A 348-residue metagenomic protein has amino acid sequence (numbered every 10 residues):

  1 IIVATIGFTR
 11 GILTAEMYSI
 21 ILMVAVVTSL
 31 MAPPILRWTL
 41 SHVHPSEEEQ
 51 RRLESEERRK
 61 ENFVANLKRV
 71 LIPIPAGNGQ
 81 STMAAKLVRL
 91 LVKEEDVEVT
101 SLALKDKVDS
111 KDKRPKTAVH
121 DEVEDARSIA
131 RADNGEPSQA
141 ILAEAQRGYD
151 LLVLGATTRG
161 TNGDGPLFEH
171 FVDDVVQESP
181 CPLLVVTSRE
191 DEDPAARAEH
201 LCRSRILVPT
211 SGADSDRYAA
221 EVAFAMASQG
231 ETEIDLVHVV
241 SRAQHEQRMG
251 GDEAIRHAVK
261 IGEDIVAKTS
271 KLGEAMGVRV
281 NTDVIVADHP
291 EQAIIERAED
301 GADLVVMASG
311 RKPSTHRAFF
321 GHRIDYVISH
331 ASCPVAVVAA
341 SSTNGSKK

Functional and structural regions predicted by a protein language model:
I1-I72, G79, V97-S101, E190-C202: Membrane-interfacial segments at transmembrane helix termini in multi-pass membrane proteins
G11, T28, V88, V153 (+1 more regions): Residue-level signature of catalytic and energy-coupling elements of molecular machines, predominantly ATP/GTP-dependent
R59-R131, L201-G250, I255-V259, L272-D283 (+3 more regions): Small/aliphatic-rich secondary-structure junction motif
V64, Q146-R147, V176, A298-D300 (+1 more regions): A short, aliphatic-rich alpha-helical micro-motif
K111-K113, G165, A195-A198, A219 (+3 more regions): Short, well-ordered secondary-structure micro-motifs
E122-T161, K271-V305, G310-S314, S342-K348: Structural beta-alpha unit
V153-A156, P182-R189, A308-S309, V335-A340: Short beta-strand elements of ligand-binding domains
G155-E178, E192-D193, M307-H330, N344-K347: Glycine-rich, Arg-bearing micro-motifs that act as flexible, cationic patches
